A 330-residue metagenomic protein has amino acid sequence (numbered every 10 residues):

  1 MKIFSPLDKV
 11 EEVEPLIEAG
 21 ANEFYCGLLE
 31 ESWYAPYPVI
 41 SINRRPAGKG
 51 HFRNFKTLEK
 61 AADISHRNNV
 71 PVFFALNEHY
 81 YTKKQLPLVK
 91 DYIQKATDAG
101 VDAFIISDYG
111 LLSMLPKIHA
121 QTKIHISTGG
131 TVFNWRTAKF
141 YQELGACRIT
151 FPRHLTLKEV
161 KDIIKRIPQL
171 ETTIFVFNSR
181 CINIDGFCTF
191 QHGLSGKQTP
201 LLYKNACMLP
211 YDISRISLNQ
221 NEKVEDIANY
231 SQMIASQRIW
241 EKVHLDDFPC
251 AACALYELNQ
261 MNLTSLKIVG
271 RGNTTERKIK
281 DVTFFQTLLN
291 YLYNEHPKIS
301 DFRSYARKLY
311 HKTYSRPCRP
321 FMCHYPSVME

Functional and structural regions predicted by a protein language model:
M1-G130, K158-K267, R271-E330: Active-site pocket-lining/capping segments in soluble small-molecule metabolic enzymes
N134-R136: Conserved nucleotide-cofactor-binding alpha/beta core module
A146: Residues lining hydrophobic/aromatic ligand-binding pockets adjacent to catalytic sites
I149: Short helix/strand-bridging catalytic loops that position acidic/His residues to coordinate divalent metals and engage
L155: Active-site neighborhoods of enzyme catalytic cores
